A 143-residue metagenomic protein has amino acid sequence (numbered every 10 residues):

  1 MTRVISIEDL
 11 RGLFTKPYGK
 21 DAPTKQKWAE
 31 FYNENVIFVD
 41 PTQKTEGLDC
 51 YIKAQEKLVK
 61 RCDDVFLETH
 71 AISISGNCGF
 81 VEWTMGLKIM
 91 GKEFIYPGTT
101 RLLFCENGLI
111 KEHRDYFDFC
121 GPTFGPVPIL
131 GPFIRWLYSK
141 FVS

Functional and structural regions predicted by a protein language model:
T2-E34: Short acidic-aromatic low-complexity motifs
S6-P17, Q55, L67, G98-T100: A generic structural signal for ordered secondary structure
R11-F14, Y32, Q55, W83-M85 (+1 more regions): Hydrophobic alpha-helical core bundles mediating ligand binding, dimerization, or RNAP-core interactions
K16, T42-K44, K88: Short histidine/acidic/glycine/proline-rich micro-motifs that form metal- and phosphate-coordinating active-site loops
Y18-D21, D40, G91: Flexible interhelical turns and helix-capping residues at alpha-helix boundaries within structured domains
K25-N77: A solvent-exposed, acidic/Ser-Thr-rich amphipathic alpha-helical stretch
K60-F66, S73-S143: A beta-strand edge to alpha-helix "cap/lid" segment located at domain peripheries
